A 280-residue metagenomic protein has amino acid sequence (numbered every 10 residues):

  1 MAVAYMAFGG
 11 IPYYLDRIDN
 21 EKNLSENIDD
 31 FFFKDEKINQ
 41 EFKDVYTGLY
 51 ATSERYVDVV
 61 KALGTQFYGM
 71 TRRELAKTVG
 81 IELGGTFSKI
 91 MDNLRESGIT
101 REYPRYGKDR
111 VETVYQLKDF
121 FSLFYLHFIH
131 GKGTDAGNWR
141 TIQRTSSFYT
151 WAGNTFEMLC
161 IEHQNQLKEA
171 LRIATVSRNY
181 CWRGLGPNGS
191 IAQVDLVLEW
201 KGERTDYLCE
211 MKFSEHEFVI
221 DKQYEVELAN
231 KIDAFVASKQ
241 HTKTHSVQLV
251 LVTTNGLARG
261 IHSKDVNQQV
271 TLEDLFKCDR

Functional and structural regions predicted by a protein language model:
M1-I18: Amphipathic alpha-helical segments of the small helical/lid subdomains adjacent to P-loop NTPase cores
P12, G107-K108, S122, F213-E215 (+1 more regions): Conserved nucleotide-binding/hydrolysis micro-motifs of P-loop NTPases
Y14, I18-N20, L24-V194: Accessory nucleic acid-recognition modules appended to NTPase machines
H127-I129, L208, I220-D221, I261-K264: Short conserved micro-motifs at the rims of enzyme active sites and ligand-binding pockets
Q164, A192-E215, L228, L249: Conserved catalytic cores of phosphodiester-cleaving nucleases, focusing on short active-site segments
S214-A234: Mg2+/Mn2+-dependent nuclease catalytic core
D233-T244: Arginine/glycine-rich "motif VI" loop of SF2 helicases in the C-terminal RecA-like domain
K243-R280: Domain-level recognition of nuclease-like catalytic cores that cleave nucleotide substrates
